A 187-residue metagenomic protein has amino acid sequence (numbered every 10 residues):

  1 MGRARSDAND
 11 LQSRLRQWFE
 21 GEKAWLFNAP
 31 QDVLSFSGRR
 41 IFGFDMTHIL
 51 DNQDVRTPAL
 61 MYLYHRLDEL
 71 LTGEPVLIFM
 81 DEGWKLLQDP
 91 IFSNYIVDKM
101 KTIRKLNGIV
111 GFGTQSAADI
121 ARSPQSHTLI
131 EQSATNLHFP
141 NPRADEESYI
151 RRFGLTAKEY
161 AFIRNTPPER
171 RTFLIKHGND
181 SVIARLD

Functional and structural regions predicted by a protein language model:
M1-G108, F112, A121-P124, R164-P168 (+1 more regions): P-loop NTPase motor domains
F112-A117, P140-R143: A short beta-strand-to-loop transition that corresponds to the Sensor-1 phosphate-sensing loop of AAA+ P-loop ATPases
P124-D187: P-loop NTPase motor core of the ASCE superfamily
